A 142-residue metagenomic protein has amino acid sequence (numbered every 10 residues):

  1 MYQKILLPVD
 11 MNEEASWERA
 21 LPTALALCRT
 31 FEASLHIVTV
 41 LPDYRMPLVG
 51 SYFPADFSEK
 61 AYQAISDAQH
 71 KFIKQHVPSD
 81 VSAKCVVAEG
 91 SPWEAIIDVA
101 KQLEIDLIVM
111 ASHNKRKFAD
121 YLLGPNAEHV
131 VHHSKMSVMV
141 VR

Functional and structural regions predicted by a protein language model:
M1, Q75-I108: Structural beta-alpha unit
Q3-S51: Small/aliphatic-rich secondary-structure junction motif
H36-V38, K84-A88, M139: General small-molecule cofactor/ligand-binding pocket signal
F53-D56, L103, N126-A127: Short, hinge-like loop/turn segments at secondary-structure boundaries
A55-D67: A short acidic, glycine-rich active-site loop that binds or catalyzes chemistry on phosphate/adenosine moieties
M110-H132: Glycine-rich, Arg-bearing micro-motifs that act as flexible, cationic patches
H133-R142: Short, flexible loop segments at boundaries between secondary-structure elements
